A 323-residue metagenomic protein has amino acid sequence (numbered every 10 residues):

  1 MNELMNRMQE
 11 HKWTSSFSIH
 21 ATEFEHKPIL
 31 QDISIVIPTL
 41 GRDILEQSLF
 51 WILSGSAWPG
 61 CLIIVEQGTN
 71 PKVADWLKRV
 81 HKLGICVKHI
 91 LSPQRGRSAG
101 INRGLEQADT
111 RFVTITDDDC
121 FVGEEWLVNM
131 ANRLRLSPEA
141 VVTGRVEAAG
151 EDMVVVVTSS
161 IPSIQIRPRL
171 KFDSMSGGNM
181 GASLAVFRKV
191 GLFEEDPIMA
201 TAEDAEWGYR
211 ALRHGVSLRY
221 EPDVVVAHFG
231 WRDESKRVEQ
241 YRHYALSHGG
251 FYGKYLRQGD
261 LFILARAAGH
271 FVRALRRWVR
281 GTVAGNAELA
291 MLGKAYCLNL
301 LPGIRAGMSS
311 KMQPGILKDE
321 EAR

Functional and structural regions predicted by a protein language model:
M1-M5, W13, Q240-L246, Q258-R323: Non-catalytic, C-terminal membrane-associated alpha-helical segments of glycosyltransferases
M1-W51: N-proximal low-complexity "stem/linker" segments adjacent to membrane-targeting elements
F50-P59: Short, acidic, metal-binding catalytic loop of nucleotide-sugar glycosyltransferases
W51, E66-W76, C120: A conserved acidic beta->alpha catalytic loop
S92-A108: Glycine-rich, basic loop-to-helix element that forms the pyrophosphate-binding segment of sugar-nucleotide handling
V113: Short aromatic/hydrophobic "clamp" motif used to bind/position activated sugar donors
E125-V155: Conserved donor NDP-sugar-binding/catalytic core segment of glycosyltransferases
I198-W207: Acidic donor-binding loop at a coil-to-helix junction in glycosyltransferase catalytic cores that engages
